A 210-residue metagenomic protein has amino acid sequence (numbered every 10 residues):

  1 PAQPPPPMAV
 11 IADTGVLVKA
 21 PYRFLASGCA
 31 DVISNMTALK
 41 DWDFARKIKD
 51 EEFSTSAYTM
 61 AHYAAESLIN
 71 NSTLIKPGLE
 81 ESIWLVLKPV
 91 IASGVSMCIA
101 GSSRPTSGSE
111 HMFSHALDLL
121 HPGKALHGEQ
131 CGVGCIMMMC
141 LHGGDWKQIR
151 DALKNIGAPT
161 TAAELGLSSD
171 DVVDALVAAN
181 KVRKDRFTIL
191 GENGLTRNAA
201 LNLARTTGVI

Functional and structural regions predicted by a protein language model:
P1-A64: A glycine/threonine-rich phosphate-anchoring loop and its flanking beta-alpha core in nucleotide/phosphate-binding
P4, V16, A20, F24 (+5 more regions): Short, well-ordered helical secondary-structure segments
P4-M8, P21, G101, Q130 (+3 more regions): Solvent-exposed, flexible loop/coil residues
A30-V32, T37, D41-K49, G143-I210: C-terminal charged capping/lid subdomain of soluble metabolic enzymes
T55-N155, T160, L167: Active-site segments that bind and position negatively charged phosphate/pyrophosphate groups
